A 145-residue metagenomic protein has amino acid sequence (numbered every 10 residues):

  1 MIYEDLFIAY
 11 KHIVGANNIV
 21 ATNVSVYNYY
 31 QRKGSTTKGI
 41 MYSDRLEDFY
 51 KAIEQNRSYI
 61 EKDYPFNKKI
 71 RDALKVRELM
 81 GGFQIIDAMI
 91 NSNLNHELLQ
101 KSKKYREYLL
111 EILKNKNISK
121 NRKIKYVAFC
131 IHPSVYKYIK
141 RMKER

Functional and structural regions predicted by a protein language model:
M1-A9, A52-I53, K137-K143: Short charge-dense sequence patches
M1-Y42: Conserved nucleotide-sugar donor-binding catalytic segment
N18-V20, K68, N117: Secondary-structure boundary/capping signal
V24-K33, G39-K68, Q84-L113: Catalytic core of nucleotide-sugar-dependent glycosyltransferases
F66-V76: Acidic/histidine metal-binding catalytic segments
L74-A88: Amphipathic alpha-helical repeat scaffolds of TPR domains
I90-R145: Membrane-interface aromatic/basic loop that binds lipid-linked glycans or pyrophosphate carriers, typified by
